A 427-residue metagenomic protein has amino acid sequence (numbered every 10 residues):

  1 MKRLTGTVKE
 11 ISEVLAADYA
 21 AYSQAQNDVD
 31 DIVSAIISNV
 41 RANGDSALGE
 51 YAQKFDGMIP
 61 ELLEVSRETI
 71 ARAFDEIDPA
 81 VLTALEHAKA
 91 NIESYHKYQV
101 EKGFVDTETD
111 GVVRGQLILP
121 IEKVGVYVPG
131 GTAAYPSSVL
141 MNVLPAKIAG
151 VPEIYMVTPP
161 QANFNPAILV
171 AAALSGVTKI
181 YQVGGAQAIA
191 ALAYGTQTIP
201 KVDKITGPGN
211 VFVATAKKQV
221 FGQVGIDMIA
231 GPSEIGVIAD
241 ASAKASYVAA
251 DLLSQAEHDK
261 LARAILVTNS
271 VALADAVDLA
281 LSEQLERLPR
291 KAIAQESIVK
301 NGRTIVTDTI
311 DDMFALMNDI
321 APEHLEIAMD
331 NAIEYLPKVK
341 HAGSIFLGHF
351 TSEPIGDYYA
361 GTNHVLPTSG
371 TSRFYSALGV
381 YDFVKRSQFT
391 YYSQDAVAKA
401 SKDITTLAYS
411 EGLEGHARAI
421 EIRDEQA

Functional and structural regions predicted by a protein language model:
M1-E122: N-terminal Rossmann-like NAD(P)+-binding subdomain of aldehyde/semialdehyde dehydrogenases
K2-E10, K179-G184, T304-T309: Short acidic-hydrophobic, aromatic-tinged amphipathic segments that line or gate anion-handling sites
D106-V170: Conserved small-residue-rich beta-alpha loop and adjacent elements that most often cradle the phosphate/pyrophosphate
M141-P152, A173-S175, A193-I199, K217-Q219 (+1 more regions): Alpha-helix C-terminal capping segments
G176-S254, H258-R263: Conserved NAD(P)+-binding/catalytic subdomain of aldehyde/semialdehyde dehydrogenases
T206-P208, M228-A239, Q255-D278, A294-I305 (+2 more regions): Short loop-to-beta-strand entry elements in the cores of soluble alpha/beta enzymes
N318-A427: C-terminal core of ALDH-fold dehydrogenases
